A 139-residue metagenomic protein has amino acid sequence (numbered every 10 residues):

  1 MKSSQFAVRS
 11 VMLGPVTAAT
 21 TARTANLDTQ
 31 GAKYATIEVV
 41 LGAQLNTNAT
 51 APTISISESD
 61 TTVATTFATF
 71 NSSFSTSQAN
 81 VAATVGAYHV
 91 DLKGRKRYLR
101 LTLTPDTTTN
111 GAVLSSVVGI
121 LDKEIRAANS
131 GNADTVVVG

Functional and structural regions predicted by a protein language model:
M1-G139: Surface-exposed, low-hydrophobicity beta-strand/loop segments enriched in small/polar/acidic residues
